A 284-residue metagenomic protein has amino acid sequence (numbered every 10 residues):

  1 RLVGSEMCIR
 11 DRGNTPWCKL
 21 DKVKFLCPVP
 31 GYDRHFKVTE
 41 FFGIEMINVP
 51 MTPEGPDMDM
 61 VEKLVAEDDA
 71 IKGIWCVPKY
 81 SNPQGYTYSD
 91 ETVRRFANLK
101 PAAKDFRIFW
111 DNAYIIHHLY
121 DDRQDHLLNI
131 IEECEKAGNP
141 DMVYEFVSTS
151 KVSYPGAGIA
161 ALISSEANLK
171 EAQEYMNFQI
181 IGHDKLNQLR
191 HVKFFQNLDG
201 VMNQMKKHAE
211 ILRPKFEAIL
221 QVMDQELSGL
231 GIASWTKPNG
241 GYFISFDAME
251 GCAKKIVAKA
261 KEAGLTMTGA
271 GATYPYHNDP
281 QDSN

Functional and structural regions predicted by a protein language model:
L2-I9: Short, small-residue-biased leader/transition segments that mark boundaries at the very start of proteins
M7, L20-K22, V29-P30, F36-G73 (+1 more regions): PLP-dependent aminotransferase-class I/II
P16, P56-D69, S81-Y154: Active-site pre-lysine segment of PLP-dependent enzymes
W75-P78, F109-N112, V147, A161-I163 (+1 more regions): Short beta-strand segments
E132-R213: Conserved core segment of the aminotransferase class I/II
N168-L169, Q173-E174, F243-S283: Conserved C-terminal alpha-helix-loop-beta "cap" of PLP-dependent enzymes that closes/shapes the active-site mouth
K206-L220, I232-D247: Conserved glycine-rich beta-strand-loop-beta hairpin in the small C-terminal domain of fold type I
